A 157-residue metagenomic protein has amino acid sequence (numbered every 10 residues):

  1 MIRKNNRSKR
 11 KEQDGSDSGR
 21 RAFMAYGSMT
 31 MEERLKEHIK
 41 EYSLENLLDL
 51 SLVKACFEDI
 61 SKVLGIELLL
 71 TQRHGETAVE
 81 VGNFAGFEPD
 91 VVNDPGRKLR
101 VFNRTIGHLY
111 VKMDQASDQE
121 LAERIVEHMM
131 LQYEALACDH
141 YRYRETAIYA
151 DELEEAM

Functional and structural regions predicted by a protein language model:
N5-N6, D17: Intrinsic-disorder-associated, low-complexity terminal segments enriched in Asp/Asn/His/Tyr and depleted of Lys/Arg
N6-R7, M29: Generic early N-terminus positional signal peaking at residue ~5-7
K11-D17, R21: Positively charged N-terminal leader segments that act as targeting/secretion signals
G19, F23-G96: Structured interaction and signal-relay segments at domain junctions
A25-G27, E32-F57, M113-M157: Juxtadomain coupling helices with adjacent low-complexity linkers
L70, L99, N103, A147-Y149: Generic structural hydrophobic/aromatic packing signal, biased to beta-strands
F84-L136: Sensory/regulatory domains in signal-transduction proteins
